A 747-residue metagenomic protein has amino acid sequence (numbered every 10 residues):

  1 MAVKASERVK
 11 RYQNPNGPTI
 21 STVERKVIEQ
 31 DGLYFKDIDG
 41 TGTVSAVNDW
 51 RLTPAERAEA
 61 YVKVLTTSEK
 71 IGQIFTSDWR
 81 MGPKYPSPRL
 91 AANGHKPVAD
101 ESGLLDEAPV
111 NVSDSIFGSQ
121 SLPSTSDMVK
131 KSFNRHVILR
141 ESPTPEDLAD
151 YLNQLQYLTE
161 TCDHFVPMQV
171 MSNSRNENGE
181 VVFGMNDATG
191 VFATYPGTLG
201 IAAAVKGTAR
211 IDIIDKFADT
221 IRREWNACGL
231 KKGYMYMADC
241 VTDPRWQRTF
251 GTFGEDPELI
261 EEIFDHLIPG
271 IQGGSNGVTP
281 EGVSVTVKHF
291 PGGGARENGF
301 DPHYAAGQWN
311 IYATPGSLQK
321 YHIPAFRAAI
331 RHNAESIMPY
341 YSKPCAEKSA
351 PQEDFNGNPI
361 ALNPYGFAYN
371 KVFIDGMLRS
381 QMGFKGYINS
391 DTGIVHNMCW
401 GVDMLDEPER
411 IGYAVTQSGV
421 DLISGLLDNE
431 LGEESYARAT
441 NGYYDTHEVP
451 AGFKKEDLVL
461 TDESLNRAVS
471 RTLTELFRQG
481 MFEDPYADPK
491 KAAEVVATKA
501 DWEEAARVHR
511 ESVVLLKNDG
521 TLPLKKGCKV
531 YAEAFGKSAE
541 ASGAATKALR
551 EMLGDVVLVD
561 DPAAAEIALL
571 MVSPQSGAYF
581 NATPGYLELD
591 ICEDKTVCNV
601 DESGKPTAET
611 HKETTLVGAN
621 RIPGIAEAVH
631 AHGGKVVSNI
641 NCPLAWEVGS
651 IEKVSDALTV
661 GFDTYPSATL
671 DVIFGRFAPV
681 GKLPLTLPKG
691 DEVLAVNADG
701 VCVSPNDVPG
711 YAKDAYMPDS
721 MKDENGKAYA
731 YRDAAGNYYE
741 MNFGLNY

Functional and structural regions predicted by a protein language model:
M1-A203, D212-D215, I221, N226 (+4 more regions): N-terminal hydrophobic targeting/anchoring segments and the immediately downstream early-domain regions of hydrolases
M1-G32, I38, A92-L122, T208 (+12 more regions): C-terminal non-catalytic regions of proteins with extracellular/luminal or membrane-system context
F75-S77, R135-L139, M168-S174, K232-M235 (+5 more regions): Hydrophobic faces of well-ordered beta-strands that scaffold small-molecule active sites in alpha/beta enzyme cores
V137-S142, D187-D212, P244-I263, F300-K320 (+6 more regions): Glycine-rich tight-turn/loop motif centered on a GG-T
Q154-H164, E255-R467, R471: Second-shell residues forming the walls of enzyme active-site clefts
V166, G383-G386, V420, V629-V636 (+1 more regions): A short helix->loop->beta-strand "cap" motif at the edges of active sites that frequently abuts
S172, M237-R248, P489: Short, conserved phosphate-binding/catalytic loop or strand-edge motifs used in phosphoryl-/nucleotidyl-transfer
E463-V514: Helix-enriched interaction subdomains in cytosolic or periplasmic regions, typified by TIR/SEFIR signaling/NADase cores
